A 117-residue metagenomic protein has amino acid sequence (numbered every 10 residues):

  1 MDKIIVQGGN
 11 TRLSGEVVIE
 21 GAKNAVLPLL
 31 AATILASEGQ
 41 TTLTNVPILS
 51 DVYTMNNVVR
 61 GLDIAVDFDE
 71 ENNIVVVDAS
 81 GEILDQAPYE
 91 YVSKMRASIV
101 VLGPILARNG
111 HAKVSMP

Functional and structural regions predicted by a protein language model:
M1-P117: Short, structured segments at the rim of ligand-binding sites
